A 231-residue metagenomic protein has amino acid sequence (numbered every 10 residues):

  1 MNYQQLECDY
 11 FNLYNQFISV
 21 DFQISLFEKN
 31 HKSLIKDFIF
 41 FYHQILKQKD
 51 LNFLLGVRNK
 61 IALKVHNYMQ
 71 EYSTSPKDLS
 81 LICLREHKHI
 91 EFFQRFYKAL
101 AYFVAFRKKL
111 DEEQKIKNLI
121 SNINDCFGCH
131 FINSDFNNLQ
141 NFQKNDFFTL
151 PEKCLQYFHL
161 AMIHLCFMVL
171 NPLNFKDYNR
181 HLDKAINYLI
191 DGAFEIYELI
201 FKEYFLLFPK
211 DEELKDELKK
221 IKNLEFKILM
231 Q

Functional and structural regions predicted by a protein language model:
M1-Y157, Q231: N-terminal pre-first-transmembrane soluble regions of secretory-pathway and organelle membrane proteins
F11-Y14, I18, H159-L173: Regular secondary-structure segments
Q44-Q48, K64-N67, E71, H164-F167 (+2 more regions): Amphipathic alpha-helical interaction surfaces
C83-K88, R95-A99, H181-D183, Y188-A193 (+2 more regions): Membrane-proximal, non-transmembrane alpha-helical segments
L110-N145, L165, P172-K184, E203-I221: Extended non-catalytic scaffold regions that mediate assembly and binding in large macromolecular machines
C154, A161-H164, M168, Y178 (+2 more regions): Small-residue hotspots
